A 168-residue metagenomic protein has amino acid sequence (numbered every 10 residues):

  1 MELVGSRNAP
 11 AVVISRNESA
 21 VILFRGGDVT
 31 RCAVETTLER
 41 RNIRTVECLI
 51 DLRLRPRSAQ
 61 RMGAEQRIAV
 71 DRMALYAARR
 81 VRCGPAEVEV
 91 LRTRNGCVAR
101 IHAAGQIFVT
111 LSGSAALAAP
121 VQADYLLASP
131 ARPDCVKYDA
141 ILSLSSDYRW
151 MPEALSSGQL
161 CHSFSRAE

Functional and structural regions predicted by a protein language model:
M1-C48, R55, I68-E168: Core dinuclear metal-dependent hydrolase active-site scaffold
R57-G63: Metal-dependent catalytic neighborhoods of phosphoester/phosphodiester hydrolases
